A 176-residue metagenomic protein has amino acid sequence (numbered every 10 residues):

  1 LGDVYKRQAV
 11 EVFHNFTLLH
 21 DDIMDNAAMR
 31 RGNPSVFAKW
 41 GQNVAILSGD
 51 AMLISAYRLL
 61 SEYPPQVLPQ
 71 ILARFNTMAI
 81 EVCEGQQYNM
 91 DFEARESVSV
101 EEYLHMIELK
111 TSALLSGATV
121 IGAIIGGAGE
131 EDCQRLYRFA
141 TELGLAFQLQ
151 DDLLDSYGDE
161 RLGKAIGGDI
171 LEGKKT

Functional and structural regions predicted by a protein language model:
L1-Y5: Short, small-residue-biased leader/transition segments that mark boundaries at the very start of proteins
K6, V10-A51, D91-R95, Y157-D169: Aspartate-rich (DDxxD/NDxxD/DxxxD) Mg2+/diphosphate-binding motifs and their adjoining helix-loop segments
K6-A27, A79-C83, S112, S116 (+2 more regions): Active-site alpha-helical segments that house and flank conserved acidic catalytic motifs for diphosphate chemistry
A56, G85: Residue-level signal for inorganic ion chemistry
R58-R74, N89-M106, V120-L136, S156: Inter-helical turn/loop segments and adjacent helix faces that build the functional surface of alpha-helical bundle
H105-A113: Membrane-interface loop-to-helix entry segments
L171-T176: Internal helical hairpin/lid segments
